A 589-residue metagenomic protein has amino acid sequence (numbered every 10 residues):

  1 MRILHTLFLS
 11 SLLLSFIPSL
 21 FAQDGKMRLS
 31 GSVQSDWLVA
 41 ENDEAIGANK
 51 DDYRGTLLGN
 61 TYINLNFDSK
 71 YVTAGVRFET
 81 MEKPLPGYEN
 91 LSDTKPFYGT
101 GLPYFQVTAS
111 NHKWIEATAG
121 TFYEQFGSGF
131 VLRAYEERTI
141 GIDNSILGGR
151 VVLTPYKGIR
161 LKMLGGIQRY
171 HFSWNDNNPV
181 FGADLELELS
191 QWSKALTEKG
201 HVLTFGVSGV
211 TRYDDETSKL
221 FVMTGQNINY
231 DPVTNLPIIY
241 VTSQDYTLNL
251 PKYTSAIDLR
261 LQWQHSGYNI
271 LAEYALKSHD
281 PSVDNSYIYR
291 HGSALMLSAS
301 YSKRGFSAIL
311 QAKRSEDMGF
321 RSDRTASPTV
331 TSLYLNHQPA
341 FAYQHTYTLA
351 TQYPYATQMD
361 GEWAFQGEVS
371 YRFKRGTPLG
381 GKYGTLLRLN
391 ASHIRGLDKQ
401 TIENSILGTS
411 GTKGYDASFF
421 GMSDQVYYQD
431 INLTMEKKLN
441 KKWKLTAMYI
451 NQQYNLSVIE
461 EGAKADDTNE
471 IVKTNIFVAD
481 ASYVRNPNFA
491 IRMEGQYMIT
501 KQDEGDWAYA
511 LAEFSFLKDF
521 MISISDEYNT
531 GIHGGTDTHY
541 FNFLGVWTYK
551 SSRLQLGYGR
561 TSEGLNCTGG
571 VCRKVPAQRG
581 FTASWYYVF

Functional and structural regions predicted by a protein language model:
M1-S30, F589: Bacterial Sec-dependent N-terminal signal peptides
D24-R28, L38-L58, A74, K83-E89 (+6 more regions): Signature for the C-terminal beta-barrel architecture of outer-membrane proteins
T61-D68, Q106-T108, R150, D184: Predominantly transmembrane beta-strands of Gram-negative outer membrane beta-barrel pores used for transport
F67-E116: Post-signal peptide N-terminal segment of secreted/secretory-pathway proteins
Q125-F126, A134-E136: Acidic, small-polar-rich N-terminal luminal/periplasmic segments of exported/outer-membrane proteins
L544-K550, Q555: Catalytic-face loop-and-helix region of soluble metabolic enzyme cores
